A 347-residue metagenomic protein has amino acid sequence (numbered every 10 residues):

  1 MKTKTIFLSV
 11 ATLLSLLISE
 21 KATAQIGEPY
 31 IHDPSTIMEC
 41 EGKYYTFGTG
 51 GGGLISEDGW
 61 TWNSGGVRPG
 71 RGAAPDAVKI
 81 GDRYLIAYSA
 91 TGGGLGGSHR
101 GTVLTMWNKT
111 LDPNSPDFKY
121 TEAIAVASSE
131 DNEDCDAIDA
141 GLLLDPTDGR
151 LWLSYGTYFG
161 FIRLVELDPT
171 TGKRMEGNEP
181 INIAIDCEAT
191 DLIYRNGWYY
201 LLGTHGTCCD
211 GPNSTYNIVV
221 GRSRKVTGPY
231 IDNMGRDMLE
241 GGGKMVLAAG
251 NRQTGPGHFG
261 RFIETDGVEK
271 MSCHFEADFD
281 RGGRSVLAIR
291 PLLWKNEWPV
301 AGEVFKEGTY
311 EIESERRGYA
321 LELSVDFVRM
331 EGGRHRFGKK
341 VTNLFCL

Functional and structural regions predicted by a protein language model:
M1-T5: Positively charged n-region of N-terminal signal peptides that target proteins for export
S9-L17: Bacterial N-terminal signal peptides
I18-A24: Sec/Tat signal peptide C-region and signal peptidase I cleavage site
A24-I138, L144-I185, Y194-L247, D266-T309: Beta-rich carbohydrate-recognition and catalytic domains
T36, A189-L192, H258-R261: Short, surface-exposed beta-strand/loop micro-motifs that present aromatic residues
D139-G141, A249-I263: Signature of short aromatic-glycine-proline-rich micro-motifs recurring in repeat-based ectodomains
E307-L347: Lectin-like carbohydrate-binding module/patch detector with strong preference for beta-trefoil
